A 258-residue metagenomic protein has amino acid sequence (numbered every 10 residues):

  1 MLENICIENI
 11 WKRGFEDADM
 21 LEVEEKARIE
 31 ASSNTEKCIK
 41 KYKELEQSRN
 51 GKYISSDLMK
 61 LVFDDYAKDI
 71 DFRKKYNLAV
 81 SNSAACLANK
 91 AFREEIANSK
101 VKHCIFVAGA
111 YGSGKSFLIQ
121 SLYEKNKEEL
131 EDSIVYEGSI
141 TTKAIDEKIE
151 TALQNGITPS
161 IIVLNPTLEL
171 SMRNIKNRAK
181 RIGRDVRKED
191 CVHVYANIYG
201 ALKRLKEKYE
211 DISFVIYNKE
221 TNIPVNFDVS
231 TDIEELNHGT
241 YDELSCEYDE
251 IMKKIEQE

Functional and structural regions predicted by a protein language model:
M1-E258: Glycine-rich phosphate-binding loop of ATP-dependent small-molecule kinases
